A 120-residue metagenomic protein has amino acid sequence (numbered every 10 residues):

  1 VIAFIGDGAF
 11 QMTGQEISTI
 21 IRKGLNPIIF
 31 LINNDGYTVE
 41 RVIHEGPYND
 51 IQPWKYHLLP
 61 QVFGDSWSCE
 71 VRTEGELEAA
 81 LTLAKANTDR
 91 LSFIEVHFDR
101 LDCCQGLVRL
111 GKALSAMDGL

Functional and structural regions predicted by a protein language model:
V1-L120: Thiamine diphosphate
